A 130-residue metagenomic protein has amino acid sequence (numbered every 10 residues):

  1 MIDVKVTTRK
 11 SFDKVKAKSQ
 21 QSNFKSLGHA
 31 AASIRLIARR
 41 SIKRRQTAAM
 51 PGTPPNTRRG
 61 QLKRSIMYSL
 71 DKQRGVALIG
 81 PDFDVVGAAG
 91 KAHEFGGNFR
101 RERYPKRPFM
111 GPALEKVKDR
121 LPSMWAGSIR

Functional and structural regions predicted by a protein language model:
M1-R130: Short, Lys/Arg-rich flexible segments
